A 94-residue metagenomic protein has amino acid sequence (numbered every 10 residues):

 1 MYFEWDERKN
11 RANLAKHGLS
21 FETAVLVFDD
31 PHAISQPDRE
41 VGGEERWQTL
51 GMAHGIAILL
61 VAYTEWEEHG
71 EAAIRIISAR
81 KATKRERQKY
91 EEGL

Functional and structural regions predicted by a protein language model:
M1-L94: Ribonuclease/tRNase effector modules and their secretory precursors
